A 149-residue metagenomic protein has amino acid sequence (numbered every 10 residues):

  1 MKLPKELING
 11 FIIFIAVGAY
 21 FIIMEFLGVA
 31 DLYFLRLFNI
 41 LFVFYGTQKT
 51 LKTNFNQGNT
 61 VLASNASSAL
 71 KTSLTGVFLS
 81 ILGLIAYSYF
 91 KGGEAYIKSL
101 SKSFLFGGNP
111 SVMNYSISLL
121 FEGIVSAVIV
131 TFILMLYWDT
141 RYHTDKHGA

Functional and structural regions predicted by a protein language model:
M1-N54: Transmembrane alpha-helical insertion/packing segments
L7-F11, I15, A66, L70 (+1 more regions): Hydrophobic alpha-helical transmembrane segments
T50, S99-G107: Perimembrane loop-to-helix junctions flanking transmembrane segments
L51-S64, I85-A86, N114-L119: A cytosolic-side transmembrane-helix exit/cap motif
A69-S88: Hydrophobic alpha-helical membrane-insertion segments
L82-K102: Juxtamembrane non-transmembrane "cap" segments at the membrane-aqueous interface of multi-pass membrane proteins
N109-F132: Hydrophobic alpha-helical transmembrane segments
L136-A149: Cytoplasmic juxtamembrane regions at transmembrane-helix boundaries
